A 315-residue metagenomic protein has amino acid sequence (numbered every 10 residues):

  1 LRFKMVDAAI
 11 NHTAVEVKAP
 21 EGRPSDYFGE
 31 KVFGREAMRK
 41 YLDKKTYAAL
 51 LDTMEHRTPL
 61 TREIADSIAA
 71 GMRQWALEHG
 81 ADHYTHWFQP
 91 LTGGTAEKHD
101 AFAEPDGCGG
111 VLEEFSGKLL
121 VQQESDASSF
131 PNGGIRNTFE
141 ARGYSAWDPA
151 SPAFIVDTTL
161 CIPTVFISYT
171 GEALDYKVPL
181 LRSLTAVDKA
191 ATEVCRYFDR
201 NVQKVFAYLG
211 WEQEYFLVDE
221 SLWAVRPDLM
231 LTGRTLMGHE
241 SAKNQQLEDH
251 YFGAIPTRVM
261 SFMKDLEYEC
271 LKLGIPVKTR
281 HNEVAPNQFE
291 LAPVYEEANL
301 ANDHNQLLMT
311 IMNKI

Functional and structural regions predicted by a protein language model:
R2-E21, T138-P152, T159: N-terminal hydrophobic targeting/anchoring segments and the immediately downstream early-domain regions of hydrolases
M5, H56-R57, E297: Alpha-helix capping and helix-coil boundary motifs
H12-G117, V121-F139: Histidine/acidic residue-rich metal-binding segments in metalloenzymes
R142-K314: Glycine-rich, acidic/polar active-site loops that bind/position phosphate-bearing ligands
